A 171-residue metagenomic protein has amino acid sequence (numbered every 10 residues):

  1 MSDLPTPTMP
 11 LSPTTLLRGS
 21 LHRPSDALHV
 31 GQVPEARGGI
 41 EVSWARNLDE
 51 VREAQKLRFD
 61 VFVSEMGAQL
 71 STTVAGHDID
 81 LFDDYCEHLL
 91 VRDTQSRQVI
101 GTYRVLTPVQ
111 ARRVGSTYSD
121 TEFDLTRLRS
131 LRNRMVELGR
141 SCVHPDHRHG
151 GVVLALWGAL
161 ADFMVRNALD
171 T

Functional and structural regions predicted by a protein language model:
S2-R37: Short acidic N-proximal helix/loop "leader" segments that mark the beginning of a domain or an inter-domain linker
T6-P7, V30-I100, R104-T107: Short amphipathic alpha-helix that is part of the acyltransferase structural core
P7, L17, L48-V51, A68 (+5 more regions): A generic structural micro-environment signature that highlights single residues at secondary-structure boundaries
T8-L16, R97, Q110-D120: Short, mixed-charge, low-aromatic patches
L11-P24, R58-H77, V136-W157: Amphipathic repeat-derived elements
P24-Q32, G76-D78, E122-R129: Intrinsically disordered, low-complexity boundary segments flanking structured domains
P108-T171: Acyl-donor binding region in acyl/amide transferases
